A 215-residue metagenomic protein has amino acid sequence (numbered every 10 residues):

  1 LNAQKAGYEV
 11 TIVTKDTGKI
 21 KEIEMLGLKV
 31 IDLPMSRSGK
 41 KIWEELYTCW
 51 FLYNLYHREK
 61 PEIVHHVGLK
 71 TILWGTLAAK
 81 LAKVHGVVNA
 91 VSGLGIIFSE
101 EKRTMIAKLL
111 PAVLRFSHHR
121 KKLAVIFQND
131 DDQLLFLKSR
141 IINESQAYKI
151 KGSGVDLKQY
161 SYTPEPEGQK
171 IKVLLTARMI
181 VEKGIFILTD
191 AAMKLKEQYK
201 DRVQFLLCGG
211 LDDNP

Functional and structural regions predicted by a protein language model:
L1-K15, K29, E59, I187 (+1 more regions): N-terminal subdomain of nucleotide-sugar transferases
N2-A6, W50-N54, A107-A124: Membrane-proximal helix-turn-helix segments that form the acceptor-binding/catalytic region of lipid-linked
K5-E44: Conserved nucleotide-sugar phosphate-binding/catalytic loop shared by glycosyltransferases and other
V13-G18, T176, Q204-P215: Glycosyltransferase donor-sugar binding loop
I31-D32, P111-Y162, K172: Donor nucleotide-sugar binding/catalytic pocket of nucleotide-sugar-dependent glycosyltransferases
S36-K40, L81-M105, F116-S117, K121-A124 (+2 more regions): A short, histidine- and acid-enriched strand-loop-helix "catalytic/donor-clamping" loop that lines the nucleotide-sugar
H66-I72, V91: Short His-centered aromatic/hydrophobic patch
P164-K183, L188-M193, F205-L206: Conserved donor-binding/catalytic core segment of Leloir-type glycosyltransferases
